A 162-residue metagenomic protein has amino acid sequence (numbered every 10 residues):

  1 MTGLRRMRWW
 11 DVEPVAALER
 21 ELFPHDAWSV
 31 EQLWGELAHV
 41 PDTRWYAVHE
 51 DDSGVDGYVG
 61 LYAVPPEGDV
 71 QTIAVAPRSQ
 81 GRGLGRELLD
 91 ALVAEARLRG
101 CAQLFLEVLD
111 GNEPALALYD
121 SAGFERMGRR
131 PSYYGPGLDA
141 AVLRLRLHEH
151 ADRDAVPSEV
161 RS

Functional and structural regions predicted by a protein language model:
T2, R6-Q80, R86-R99, R146-H150 (+1 more regions): Acetyl-CoA-dependent GNAT
V75, L109-D110: Short amphipathic helical patch at the helix-1/turn junction of helix-turn-helix
L89, N112-A115, S132-G137: Short glycine/proline-centered loop/turn elements that form peptide/ligand docking sites
R99, A117, S121-A122: Structural motif
F105-E107, D120, E125-V142: Conserved catalytic-core motifs of GNAT/GCN5-like acyltransferases
